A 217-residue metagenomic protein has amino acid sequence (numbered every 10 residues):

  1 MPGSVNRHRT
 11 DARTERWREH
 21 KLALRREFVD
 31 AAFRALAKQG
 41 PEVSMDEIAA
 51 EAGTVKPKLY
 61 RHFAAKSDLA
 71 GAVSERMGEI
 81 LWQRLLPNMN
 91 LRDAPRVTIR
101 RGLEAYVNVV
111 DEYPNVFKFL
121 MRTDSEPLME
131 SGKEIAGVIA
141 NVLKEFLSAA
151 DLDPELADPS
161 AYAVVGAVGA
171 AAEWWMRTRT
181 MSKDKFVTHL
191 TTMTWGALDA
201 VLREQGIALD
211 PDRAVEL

Functional and structural regions predicted by a protein language model:
M1-A12, N141-S148, W174-L217: C-terminal peripheral helix-coil segments that are non-catalytic and often amphipathic
M1-E51, D68-G71: Basic, helix-initiating cap at the start of DNA-binding domains
L24, F28-L36, M77, L81 (+2 more regions): Short hydrophobic clusters on alpha-helical segments that form packing/core surfaces in small helical domains
L36, S67-I80, F117-L120, L128-S131 (+1 more regions): Alpha-helical DNA-contacting segments of helix-turn-helix folds
G53-F63: Short hydrophobic/aromatic patch on the recognition helix
A72, L86-N115, P127, V164 (+1 more regions): Hydrophobic alpha-helical connector segments
V107-M129, A140-L147, A170-E173, R177 (+1 more regions): Amphipathic alpha-helical segments used for helix-helix packing
S125-A150, D158-A170, K185-T188, T192-D199: Amphipathic alpha-helical packing segments from all-alpha helical-bundle domains
